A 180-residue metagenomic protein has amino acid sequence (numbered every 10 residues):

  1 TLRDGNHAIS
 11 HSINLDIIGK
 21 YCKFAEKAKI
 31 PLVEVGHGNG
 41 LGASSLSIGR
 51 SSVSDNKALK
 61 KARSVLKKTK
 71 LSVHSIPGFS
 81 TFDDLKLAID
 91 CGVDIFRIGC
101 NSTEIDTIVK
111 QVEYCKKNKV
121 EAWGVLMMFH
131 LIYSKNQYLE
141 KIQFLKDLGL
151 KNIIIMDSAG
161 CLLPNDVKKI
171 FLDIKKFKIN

Functional and structural regions predicted by a protein language model:
T1-I18, T69-T81, G99-S102, V125-Q137: Active-site mouth loops of central-metabolism enzymes
G5, A25, F96, I153: Conserved, mostly hydrophobic/aromatic
K20-N39, L87-I95: Catalytic domains of carbohydrate-active enzymes, especially glycoside hydrolases
K27, L59-K68, D83-G92, V109-K119 (+1 more regions): Acidic (Asp/Glu)-rich catalytic clusters
P31-A58, R97-D106, I155-N165: Glycine-rich, proline-tolerant flexible connector loops at the mouths of alpha/beta enzymes
S44-V73, Q111-M127, K168-N180: Alpha-helix-loop-beta-strand connector modules within alpha/beta enzyme cores
T81-I89, I108-Q111, Y133-K146, L163-K175: Distinct, well-ordered alpha-helical segments
E104-A159: Conserved anion-binding
